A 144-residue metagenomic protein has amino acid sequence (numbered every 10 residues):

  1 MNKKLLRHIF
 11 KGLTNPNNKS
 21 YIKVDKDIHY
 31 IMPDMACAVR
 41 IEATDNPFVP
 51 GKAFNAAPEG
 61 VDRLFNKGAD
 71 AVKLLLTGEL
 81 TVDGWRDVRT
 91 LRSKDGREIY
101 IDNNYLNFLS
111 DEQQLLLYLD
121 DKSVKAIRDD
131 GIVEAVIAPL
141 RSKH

Functional and structural regions predicted by a protein language model:
M1-H144: DNA polymerase processivity clamps
